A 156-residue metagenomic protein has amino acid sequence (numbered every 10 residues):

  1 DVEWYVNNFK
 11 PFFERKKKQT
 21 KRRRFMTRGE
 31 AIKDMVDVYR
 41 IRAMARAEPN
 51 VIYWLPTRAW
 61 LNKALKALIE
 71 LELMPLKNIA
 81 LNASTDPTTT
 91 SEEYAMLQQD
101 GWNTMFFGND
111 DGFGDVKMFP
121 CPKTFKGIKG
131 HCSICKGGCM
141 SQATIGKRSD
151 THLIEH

Functional and structural regions predicted by a protein language model:
D1-H156: Class I S-adenosyl-L-methionine
